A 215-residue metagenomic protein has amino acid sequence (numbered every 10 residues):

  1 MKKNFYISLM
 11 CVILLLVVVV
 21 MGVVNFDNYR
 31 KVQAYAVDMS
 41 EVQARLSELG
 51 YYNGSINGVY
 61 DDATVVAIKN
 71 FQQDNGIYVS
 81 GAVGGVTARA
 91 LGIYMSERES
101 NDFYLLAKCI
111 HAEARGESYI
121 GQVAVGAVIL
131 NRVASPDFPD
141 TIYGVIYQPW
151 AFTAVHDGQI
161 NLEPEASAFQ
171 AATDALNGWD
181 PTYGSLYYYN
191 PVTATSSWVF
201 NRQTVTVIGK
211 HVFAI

Functional and structural regions predicted by a protein language model:
K2-I56, Y94-S96: Acidic, Ser/Thr/Pro/Gly-enriched interdomain connector segments
K3-N4, Q73, V133: Hydrophobic alpha-helical segments, especially transmembrane helices and their immediate juxtamembrane helical caps
L15-M21, D38, Q73-A82, E117-V125 (+1 more regions): Short charge-dense sequence patches
V24-D27, A44-E48, V65-V66, G84-R89 (+3 more regions): Short, mixed-charge, low-aromatic patches
Y29-A34, Y52-G58, G76-V79, I93-S96 (+2 more regions): Second-shell loop/turn segments in exported
V32-A36, S47-V66, N70-R89: Short acidic, glycine/serine/threonine-rich helix-capping segments at coil-helix boundaries
A34-R45, N70, R89-A112, S167 (+1 more regions): Cell-wall glycan
R98-I215: Bacterial extracytoplasmic/cell-wall-associated proteins, especially those involved in peptidoglycan
